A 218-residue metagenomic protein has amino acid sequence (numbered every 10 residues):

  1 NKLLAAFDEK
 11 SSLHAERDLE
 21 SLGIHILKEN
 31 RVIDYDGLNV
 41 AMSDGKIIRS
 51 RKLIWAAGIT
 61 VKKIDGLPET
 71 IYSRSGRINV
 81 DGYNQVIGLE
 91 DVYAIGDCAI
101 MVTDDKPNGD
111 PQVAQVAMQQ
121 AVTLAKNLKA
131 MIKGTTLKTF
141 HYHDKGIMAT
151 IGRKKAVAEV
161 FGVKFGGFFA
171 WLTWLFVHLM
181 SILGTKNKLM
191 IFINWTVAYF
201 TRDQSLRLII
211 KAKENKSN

Functional and structural regions predicted by a protein language model:
N1-K2, A56-I59, G146, G152-K155: Glycine-rich beta-alpha junction loops
N1-N30: Rossmann-like dinucleotide-binding cores of NAD(P)H-dependent redox enzymes
L4, I33, W55: Nucleotide phosphate-binding site architecture
I26, V92-A94, M148: Conserved beta-strand scaffold positions in the cores of enzyme catalytic domains, especially in NTP/NDP-utilizing
K28-N39: A conserved short coil-to-beta-strand element within the FAD-binding core of flavoproteins
N39, I47-Q119, K126: FAD-site-proximal beta/loop scaffold in flavoenzymes
Q120, A125-N218: C-terminal, flexible cofactor-proximal segment of oxidoreductases
